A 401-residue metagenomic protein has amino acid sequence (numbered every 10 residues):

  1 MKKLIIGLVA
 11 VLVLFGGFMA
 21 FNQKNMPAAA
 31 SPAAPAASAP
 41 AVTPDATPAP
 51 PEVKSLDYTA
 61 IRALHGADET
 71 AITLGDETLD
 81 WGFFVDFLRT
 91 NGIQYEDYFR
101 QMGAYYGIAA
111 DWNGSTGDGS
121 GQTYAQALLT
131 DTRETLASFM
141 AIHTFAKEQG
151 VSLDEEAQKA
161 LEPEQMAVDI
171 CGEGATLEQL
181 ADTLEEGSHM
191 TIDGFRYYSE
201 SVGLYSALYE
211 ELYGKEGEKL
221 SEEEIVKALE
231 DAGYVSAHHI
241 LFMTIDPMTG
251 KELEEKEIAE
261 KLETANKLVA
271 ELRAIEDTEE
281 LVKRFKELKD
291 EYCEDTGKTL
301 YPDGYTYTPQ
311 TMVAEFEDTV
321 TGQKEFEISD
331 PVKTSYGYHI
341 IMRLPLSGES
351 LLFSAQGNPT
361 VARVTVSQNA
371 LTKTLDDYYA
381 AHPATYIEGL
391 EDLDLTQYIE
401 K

Functional and structural regions predicted by a protein language model:
K2-K24: Sec-dependent N-terminal signal peptides of Gram-positive bacterial secreted proteins and lipoproteins
G16, A20-P35, P40, P48-G66 (+2 more regions): PPIase-associated folding chaperone regions across multiple families
P50-M190: N-terminal targeting/tethering segments
E69-G75, D118-R133, I142-S152, M166-A167 (+8 more regions): Second-shell loop/turn segments in exported
L79, F83-D86, T123-E148, A160 (+13 more regions): Extracytoplasmic/secreted proteins, especially bacterial periplasmic and envelope-associated proteins
L88, Y95, L136, M140 (+11 more regions): Sec/Tat-exported extracytoplasmic proteins
I108-D118, K298, P309, A314 (+1 more regions): Surface-exposed intrinsically disordered loops and tails
K267-F316, P345, S350-F353: Peptidyl-prolyl cis-trans isomerase
